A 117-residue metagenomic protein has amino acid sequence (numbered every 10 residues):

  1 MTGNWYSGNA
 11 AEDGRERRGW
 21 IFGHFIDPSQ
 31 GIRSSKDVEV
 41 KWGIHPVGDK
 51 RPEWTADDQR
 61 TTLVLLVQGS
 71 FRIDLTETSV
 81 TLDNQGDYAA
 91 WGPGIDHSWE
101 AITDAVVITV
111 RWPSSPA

Functional and structural regions predicted by a protein language model:
M1-V47, P52-W54: A short, N-terminal "cap"/entry segment at the start of jelly-roll beta-barrel domains of the cupin/DSBH fold
G31-S34, R51-D58, L75, T81 (+1 more regions): Short histidine-centered beta-strand/loop micro-motifs that create catalytic or ligand/metal-coordination sites
G43, Y88-A90, T103-A117: A short hydrophobic beta-strand segment most commonly corresponding to one strand of the jelly-roll/cupin
A56-I73: Short, conserved beta-strand element in jelly-roll/cupin
V67, L75-E77, A101, T109-R111: Residue-level recognition of conserved beta-strand positions in structured domain cores
E77-G94: Short acidic-glycine-tyrosine-enriched beta hairpin
